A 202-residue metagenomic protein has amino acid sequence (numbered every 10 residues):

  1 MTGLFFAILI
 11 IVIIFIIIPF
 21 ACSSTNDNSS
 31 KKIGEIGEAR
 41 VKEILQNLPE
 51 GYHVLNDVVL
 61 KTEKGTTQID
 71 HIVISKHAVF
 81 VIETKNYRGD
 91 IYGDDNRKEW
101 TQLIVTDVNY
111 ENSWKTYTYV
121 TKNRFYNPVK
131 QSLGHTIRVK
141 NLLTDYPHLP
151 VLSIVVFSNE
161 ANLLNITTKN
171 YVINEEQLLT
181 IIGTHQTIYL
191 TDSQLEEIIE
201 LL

Functional and structural regions predicted by a protein language model:
M1-T67, I74-V79, K85-L202: Surface-exposed interaction regions that form or flank ligand-binding interfaces
